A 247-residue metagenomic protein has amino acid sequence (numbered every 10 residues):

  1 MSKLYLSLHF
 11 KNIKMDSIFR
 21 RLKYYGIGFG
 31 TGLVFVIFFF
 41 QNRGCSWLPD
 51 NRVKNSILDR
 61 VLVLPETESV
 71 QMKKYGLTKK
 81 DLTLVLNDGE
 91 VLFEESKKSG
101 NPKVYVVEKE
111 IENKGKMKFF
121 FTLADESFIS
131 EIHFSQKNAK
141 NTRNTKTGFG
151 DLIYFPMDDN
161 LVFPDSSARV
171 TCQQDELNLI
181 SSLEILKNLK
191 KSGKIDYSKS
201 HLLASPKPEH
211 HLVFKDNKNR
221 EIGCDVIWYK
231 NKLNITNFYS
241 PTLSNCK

Functional and structural regions predicted by a protein language model:
S2-K247: Ribonuclease/tRNase effector modules and their secretory precursors
